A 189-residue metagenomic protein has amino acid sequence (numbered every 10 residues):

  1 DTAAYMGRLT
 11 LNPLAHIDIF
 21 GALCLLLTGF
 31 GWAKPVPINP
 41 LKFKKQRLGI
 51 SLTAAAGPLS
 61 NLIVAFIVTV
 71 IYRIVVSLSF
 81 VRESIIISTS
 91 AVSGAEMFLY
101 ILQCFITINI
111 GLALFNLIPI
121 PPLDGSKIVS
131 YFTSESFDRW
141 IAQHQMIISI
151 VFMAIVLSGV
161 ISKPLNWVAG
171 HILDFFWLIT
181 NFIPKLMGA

Functional and structural regions predicted by a protein language model:
D1-A189: Hydrophobic transmembrane alpha-helices and their immediate loop junctions in multi-pass integral membrane proteins
